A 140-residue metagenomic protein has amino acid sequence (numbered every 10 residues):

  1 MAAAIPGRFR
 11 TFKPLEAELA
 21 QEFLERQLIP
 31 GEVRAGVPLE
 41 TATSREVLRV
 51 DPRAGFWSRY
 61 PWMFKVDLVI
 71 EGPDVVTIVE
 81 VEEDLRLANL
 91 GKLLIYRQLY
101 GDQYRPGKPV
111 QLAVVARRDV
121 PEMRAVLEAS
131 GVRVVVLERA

Functional and structural regions predicted by a protein language model:
M1-A140: Charged, terminal alpha-helix-loop-beta segments that serve as non-catalytic nucleic-acid engagement and/or assembly
